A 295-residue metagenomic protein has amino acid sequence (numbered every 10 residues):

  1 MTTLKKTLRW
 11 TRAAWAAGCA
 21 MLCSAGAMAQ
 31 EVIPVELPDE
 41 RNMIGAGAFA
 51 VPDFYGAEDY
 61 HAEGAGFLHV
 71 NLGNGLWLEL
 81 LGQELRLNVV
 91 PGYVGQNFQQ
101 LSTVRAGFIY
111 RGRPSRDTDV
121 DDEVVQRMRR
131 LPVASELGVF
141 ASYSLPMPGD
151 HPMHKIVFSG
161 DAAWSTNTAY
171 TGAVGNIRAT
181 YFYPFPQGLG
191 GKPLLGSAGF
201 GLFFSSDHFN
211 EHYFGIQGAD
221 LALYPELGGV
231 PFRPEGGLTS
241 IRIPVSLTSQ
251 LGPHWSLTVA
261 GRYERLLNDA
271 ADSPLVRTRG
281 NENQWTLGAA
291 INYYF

Functional and structural regions predicted by a protein language model:
M1-R41: Cleavable N-terminal export/targeting peptides
Q30-R41, G75-T103, P146-K155, A169-T171 (+2 more regions): Short loop/turn motifs that connect adjacent beta-strands in outer-membrane beta-barrel proteins
E31, L145-G149, A163-T258, E264-A271 (+2 more regions): Outer-membrane beta-barrel transmembrane domain signature
E40-A46, G66, L78, V104-F108 (+7 more regions): Transmembrane beta-strands of outer-membrane beta-barrel proteins
I44-P52, L76-R86, D122-Q126, H154-T166: Transmembrane beta-strand segments that form the barrel wall of outer-membrane beta-barrel proteins
D53-A62, V89, L131-A134, A163-V174: Solvent-exposed loop/turn segments connecting transmembrane beta-strands in outer-membrane beta-barrel proteins
A65-F67, N281-F295: Outer-membrane beta-barrel "beta-signal"
H69-N71, R86-V90, N97-F98, F140-P146 (+3 more regions): Transmembrane beta-barrel domains of outer membrane proteins
